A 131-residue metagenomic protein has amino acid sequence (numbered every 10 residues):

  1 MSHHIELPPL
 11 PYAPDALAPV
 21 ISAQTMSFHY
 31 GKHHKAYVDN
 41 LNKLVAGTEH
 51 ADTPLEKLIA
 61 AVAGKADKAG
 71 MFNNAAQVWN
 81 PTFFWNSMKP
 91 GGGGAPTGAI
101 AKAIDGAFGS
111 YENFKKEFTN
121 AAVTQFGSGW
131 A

Functional and structural regions predicted by a protein language model:
M1-A131: Feature for soluble, non-membrane regions of globular proteins
